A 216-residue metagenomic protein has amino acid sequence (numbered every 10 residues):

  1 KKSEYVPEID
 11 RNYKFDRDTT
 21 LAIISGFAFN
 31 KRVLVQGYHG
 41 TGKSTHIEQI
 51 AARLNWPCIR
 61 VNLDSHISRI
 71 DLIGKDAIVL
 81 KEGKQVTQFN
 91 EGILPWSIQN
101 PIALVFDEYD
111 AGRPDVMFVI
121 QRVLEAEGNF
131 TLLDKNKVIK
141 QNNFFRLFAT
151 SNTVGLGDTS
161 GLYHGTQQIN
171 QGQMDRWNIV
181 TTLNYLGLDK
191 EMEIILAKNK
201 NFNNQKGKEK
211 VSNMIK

Functional and structural regions predicted by a protein language model:
K1-K208: AAA+ P-loop NTPase catalytic core and its hallmark functional loops
E209-K216: Short conserved motifs of the RecA-like P-loop NTPase core
